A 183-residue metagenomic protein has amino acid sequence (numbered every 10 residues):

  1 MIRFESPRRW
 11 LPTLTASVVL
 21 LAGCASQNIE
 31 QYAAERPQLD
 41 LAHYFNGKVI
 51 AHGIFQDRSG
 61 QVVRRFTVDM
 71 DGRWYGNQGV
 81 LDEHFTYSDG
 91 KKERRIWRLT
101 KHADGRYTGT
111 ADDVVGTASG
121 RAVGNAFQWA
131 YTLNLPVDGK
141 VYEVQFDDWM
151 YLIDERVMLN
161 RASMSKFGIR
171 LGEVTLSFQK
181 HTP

Functional and structural regions predicted by a protein language model:
I2-L14: Bacterial N-terminal signal peptides that target proteins for export
L21-G23: C-terminal motif of bacterial Sec signal peptides marking the signal peptidase cleavage site
A25-N28: Bacterial signal peptide processing site
E30, V68, W74, D148 (+1 more regions): Sequence-level preference for short, compositionally simple segments enriched in small aliphatic or small polar residues
Y32-K48: N-terminal helix-cap/turn-to-beta initiation motif at the start of protein domains
H52, Q56-V137: Central antiparallel beta-sheet cores of small beta-barrel/beta-sandwich binding domains
V62-V68, V141-F146, R170-V174: Amphipathic hydrophobic-ligand
D147-P183: Glycine-rich, aromatic-bearing surface loops/beta-hairpins
